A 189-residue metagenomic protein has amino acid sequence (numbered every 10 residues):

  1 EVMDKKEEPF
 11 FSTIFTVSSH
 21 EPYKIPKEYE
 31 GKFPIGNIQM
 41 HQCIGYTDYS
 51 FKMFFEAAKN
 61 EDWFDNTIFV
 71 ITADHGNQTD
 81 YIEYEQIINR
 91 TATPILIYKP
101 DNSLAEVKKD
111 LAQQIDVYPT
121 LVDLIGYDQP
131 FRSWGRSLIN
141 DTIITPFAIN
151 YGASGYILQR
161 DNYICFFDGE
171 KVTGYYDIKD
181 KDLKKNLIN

Functional and structural regions predicted by a protein language model:
E1-N189: Solvent-exposed soluble domains appended to multi-pass membrane proteins
